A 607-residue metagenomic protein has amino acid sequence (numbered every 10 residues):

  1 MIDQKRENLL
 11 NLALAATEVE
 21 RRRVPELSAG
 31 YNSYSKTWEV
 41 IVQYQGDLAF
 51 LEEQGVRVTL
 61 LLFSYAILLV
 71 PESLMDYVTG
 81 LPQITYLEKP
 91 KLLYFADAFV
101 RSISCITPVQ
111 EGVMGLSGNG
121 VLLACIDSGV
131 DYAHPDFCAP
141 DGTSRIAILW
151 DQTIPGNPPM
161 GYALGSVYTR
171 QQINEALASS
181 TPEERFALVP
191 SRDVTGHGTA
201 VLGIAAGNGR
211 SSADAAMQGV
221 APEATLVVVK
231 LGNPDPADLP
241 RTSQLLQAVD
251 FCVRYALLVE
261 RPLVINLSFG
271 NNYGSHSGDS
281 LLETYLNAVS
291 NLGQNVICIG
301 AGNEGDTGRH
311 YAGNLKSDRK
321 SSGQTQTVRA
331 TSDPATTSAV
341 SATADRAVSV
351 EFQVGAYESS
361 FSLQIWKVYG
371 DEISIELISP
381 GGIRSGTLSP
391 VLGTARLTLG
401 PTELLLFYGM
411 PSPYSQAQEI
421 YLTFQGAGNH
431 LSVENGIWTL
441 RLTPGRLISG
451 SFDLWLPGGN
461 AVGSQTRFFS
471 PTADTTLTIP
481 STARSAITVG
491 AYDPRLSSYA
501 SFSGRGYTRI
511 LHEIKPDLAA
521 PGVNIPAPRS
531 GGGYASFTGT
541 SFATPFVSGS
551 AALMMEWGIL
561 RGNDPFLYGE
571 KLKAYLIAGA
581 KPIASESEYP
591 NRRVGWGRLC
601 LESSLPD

Functional and structural regions predicted by a protein language model:
M1-I67, S73-V113, L122, G142: Autoinhibitory N-terminal propeptides
P90, V229-L231, V249-S277, G300-A301 (+1 more regions): Short acidic, glycine-rich surface-loop motifs adjacent to enzyme active sites
E111-S243, E260-R261, Q294, T307-G308 (+6 more regions): Subtilisin-like serine protease catalytic core
D127, G302, G539: Active-site glycine-centered loops adjacent to acidic/histidine catalytic or metal-binding residues that shape
D151, G156-N157, Y162-E175, G308-S432 (+2 more regions): Extracellular S/T/G-rich loop segment that most often corresponds to the catalytic His/Ser-adjacent loop
L202-A205, D214, V227-P234, V253-L263 (+3 more regions): Hydrolase catalytic cores
V264, L282-T327, G595-S603: Catalytic cores of secreted or luminal carbohydrate-active enzymes
I420, I448-G459: Edge beta-strands of jelly-roll/beta-sandwich modules across compartments, strongly enriched in secreted/luminal
